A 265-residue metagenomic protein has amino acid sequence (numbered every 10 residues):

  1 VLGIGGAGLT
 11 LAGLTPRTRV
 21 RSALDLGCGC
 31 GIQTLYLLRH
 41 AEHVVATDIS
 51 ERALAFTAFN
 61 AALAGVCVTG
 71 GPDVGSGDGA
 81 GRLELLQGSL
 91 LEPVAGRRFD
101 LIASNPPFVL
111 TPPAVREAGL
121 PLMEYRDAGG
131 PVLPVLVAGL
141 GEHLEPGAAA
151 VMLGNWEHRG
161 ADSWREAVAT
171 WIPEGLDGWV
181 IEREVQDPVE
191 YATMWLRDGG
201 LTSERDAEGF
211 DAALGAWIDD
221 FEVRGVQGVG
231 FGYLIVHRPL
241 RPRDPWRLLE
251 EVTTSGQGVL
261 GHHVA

Functional and structural regions predicted by a protein language model:
V1-L2: Non-catalytic substrate-recognition/targeting regions of SAM-dependent transferases
G5-G71, G75-S104, L110: Conserved SAM/SAH cofactor-binding pocket of Class I
S50, G129-E182: Conserved Class I SAM-dependent methyltransferase catalytic core
E51-R52, S104-V135: Mobile active-site "lid"/loop adjacent to the S-adenosyl-L-methionine
A58-F59, A114-E117, W164-E166: Short amphipathic alpha-helical segments
L91, G139-L140, D220-R224: Generic recognition of flexible, low-complexity loop/linker segments
W156-W171, G175-V226: Class I S-adenosyl-L-methionine
L214-A265: C-terminal lobe and adjacent flexible extensions of AdoMet/dcAdoMet transferase-like proteins
